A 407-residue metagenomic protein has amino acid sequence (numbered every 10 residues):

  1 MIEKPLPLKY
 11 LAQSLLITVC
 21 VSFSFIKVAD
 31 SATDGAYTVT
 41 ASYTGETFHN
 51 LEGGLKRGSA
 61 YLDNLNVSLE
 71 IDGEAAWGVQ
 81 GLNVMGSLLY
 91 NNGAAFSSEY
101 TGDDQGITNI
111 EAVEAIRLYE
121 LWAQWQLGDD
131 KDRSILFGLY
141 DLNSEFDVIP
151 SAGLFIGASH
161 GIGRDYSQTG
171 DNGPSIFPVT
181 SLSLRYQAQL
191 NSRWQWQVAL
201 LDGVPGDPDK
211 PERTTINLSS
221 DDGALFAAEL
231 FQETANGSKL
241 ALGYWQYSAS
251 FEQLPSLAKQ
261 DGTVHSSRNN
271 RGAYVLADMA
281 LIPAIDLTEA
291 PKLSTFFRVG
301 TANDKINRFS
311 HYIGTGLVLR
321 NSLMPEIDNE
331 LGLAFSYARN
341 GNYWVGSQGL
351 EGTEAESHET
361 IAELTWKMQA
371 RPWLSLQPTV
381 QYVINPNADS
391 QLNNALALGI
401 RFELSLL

Functional and structural regions predicted by a protein language model:
V28-V39, D72-V84, G128-D132, R193 (+5 more regions): Short loop/turn motifs that connect adjacent beta-strands in outer-membrane beta-barrel proteins
A32-L51, V84-L88, A94, A158 (+2 more regions): Transmembrane beta-strand segments of Gram-negative outer membrane beta-barrel proteins
Y37-A41, Q80-S87, R133-F137, S192 (+9 more regions): Transmembrane beta-strands of outer-membrane beta-barrel proteins
S42-F48, L89-N91, Y140-L142, L201-G203 (+6 more regions): Outer-membrane beta-barrel pore domains and translocons
N64-G203, N307-G314, L319-S347: Outer membrane beta-barrel
N66-S68, E120-W122, S183, A227-E229 (+4 more regions): Membrane-embedded beta-strand positions in outer-membrane beta-barrel channels/transporters
P211-N217, E229-F231, G243-R271, L281-L287 (+1 more regions): Outer membrane beta-barrel transmembrane domains
N394-L407: Outer-membrane beta-barrel "beta-signal"
